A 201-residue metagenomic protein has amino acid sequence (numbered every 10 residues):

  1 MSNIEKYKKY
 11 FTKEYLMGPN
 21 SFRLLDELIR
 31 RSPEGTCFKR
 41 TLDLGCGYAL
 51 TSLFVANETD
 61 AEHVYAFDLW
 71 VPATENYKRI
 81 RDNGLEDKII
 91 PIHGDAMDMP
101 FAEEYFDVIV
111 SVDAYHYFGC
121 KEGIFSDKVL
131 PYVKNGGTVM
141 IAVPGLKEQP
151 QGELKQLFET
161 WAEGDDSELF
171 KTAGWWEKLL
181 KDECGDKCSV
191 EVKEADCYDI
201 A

Functional and structural regions predicted by a protein language model:
E5-F22: Class I SAM-dependent methyltransferase Rossmann-like catalytic core, especially the SAM/SAH-binding loop
P19-C37: Conserved alpha-helix/loop element of class I SAM-dependent methyltransferases that forms part of the SAM/SAH-binding
L42, Y48-D98: Class I SAM-dependent methyltransferase SAM/SAH-binding core
M97-I109: A short acidic, Gly/Pro-enriched loop at the edge of an enzyme's catalytic core that lines a small-molecule cofactor
V108-K121: A short SAM/SAH-binding and catalytic strip from SAM-dependent methyltransferases
E122-T138: A short glycine-rich, Lys/Arg-flanked "PGG" loop and its adjoining helix->strand segment in the class I
P144-S167: Short, glycine-/aromatic-enriched active-site segment of Class I SAM-dependent methyltransferases
G164-A201: Substrate-binding/catalytic lobe of Class I Rossmann-like enzymes that use SAM or dcSAM, i.e., the mid-to-C-terminal
